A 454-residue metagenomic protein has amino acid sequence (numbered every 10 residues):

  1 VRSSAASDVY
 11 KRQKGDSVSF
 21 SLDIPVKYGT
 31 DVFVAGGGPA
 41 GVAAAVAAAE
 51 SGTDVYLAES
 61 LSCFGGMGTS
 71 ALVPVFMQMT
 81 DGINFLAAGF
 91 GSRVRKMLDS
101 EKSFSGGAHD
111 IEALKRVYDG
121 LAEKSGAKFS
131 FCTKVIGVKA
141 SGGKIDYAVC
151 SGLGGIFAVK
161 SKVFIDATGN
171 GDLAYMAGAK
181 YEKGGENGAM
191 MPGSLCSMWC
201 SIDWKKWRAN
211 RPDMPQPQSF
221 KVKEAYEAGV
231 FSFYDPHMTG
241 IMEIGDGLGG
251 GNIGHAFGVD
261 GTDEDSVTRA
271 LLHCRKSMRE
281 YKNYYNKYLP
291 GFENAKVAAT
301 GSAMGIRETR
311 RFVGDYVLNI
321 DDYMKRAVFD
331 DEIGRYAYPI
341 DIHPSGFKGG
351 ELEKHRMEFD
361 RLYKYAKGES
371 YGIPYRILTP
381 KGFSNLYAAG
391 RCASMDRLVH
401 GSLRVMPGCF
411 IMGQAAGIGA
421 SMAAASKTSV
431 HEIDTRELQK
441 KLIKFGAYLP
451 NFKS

Functional and structural regions predicted by a protein language model:
V1-Y10: Single conserved hydrophobic/aromatic residue that forms the stacking wall/gate of nucleotide- or nucleobase-binding
V26-G38: Beta1/beta-strand and adjacent pyrophosphate-binding region of the FAD-binding site in flavoprotein oxidoreductases
G41: N-terminal Rossmann-fold NAD(P) dinucleotide-binding loop
A45, A49: Gly/Ala-rich phosphate-binding loop of Rossmann-like dinucleotide-binding domains, activating on the conserved
E50-M67: Glycine-rich FAD pyrophosphate-binding loop
A71-E101, A113: N-terminal glycine-rich dinucleotide-binding loop that anchors FAD/FMN and/or NAD(P) in oxidoreductases
M97-A174: Feature captures the FAD/FMN-dependent oxidoreductase FAD-binding
G152, I156-V163, A167-S454: Flavin (FAD/FMN)-binding glycine-rich loop and adjacent Rossmann-like elements that form
